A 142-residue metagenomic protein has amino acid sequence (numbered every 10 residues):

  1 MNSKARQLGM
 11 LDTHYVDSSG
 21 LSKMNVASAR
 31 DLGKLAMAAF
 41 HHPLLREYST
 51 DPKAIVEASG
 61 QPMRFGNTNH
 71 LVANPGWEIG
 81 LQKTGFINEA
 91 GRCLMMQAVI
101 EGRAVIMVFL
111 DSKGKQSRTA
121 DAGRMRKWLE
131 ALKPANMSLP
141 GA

Functional and structural regions predicted by a protein language model:
M1-A142: Penicillin-recognizing serine hydrolase domain
